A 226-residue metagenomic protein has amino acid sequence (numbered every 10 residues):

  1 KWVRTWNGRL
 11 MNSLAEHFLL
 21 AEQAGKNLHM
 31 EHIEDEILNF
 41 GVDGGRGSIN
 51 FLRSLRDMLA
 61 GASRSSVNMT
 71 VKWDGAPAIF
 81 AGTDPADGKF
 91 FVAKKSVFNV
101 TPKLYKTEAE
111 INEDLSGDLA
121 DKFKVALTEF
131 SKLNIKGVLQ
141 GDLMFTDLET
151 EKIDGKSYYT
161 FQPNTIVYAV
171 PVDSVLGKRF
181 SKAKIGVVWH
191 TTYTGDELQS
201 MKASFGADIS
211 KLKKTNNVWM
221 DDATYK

Functional and structural regions predicted by a protein language model:
K1-A24: Intrinsically disordered, compositionally biased, charge-dense segments
G25-V67, K72-P77, A81-K226: Core nucleotide-handling region used for phosphoryl-transfer chemistry
